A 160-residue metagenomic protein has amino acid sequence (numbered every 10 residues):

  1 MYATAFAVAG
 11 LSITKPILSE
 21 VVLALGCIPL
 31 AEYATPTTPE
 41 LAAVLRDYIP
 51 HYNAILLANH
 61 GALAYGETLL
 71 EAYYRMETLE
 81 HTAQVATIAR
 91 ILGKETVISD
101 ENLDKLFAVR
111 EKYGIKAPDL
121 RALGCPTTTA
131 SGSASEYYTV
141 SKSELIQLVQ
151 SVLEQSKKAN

Functional and structural regions predicted by a protein language model:
M1-N160: Glycine-rich flexible loops
